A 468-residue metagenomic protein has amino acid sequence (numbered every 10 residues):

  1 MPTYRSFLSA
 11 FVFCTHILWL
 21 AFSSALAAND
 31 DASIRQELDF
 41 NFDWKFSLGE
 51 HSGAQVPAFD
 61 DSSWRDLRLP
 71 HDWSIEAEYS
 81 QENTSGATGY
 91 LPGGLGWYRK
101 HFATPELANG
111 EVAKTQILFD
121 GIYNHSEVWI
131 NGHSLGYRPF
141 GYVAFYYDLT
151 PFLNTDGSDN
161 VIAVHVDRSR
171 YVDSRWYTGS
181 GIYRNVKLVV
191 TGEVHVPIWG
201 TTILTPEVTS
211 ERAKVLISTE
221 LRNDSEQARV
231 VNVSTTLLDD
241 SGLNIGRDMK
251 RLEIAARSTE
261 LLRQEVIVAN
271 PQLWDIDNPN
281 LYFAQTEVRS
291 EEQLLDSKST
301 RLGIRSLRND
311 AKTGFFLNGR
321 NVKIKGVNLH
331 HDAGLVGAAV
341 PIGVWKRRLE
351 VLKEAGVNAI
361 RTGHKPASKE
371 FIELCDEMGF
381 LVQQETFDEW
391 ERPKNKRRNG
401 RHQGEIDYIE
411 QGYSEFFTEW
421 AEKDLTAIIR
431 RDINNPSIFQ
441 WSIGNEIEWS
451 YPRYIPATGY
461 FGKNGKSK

Functional and structural regions predicted by a protein language model:
S9-S23: Bacterial N-terminal signal peptides
A28-L118, S174-I182: Extended carbohydrate-recognition surfaces in non-catalytic/accessory domains of CAZymes and lectin-like proteins
L38, E50, G93-W199, S225 (+3 more regions): Accessory beta-strand-rich segments of carbohydrate-active enzymes
F46, F102-T104, S134, V166 (+5 more regions): Hydrophobic beta-strand positions in extracellular immunoglobulin-like domains
I130, R212-E253, E260-Q264: Beta-strand-rich binding/interaction modules
Y142-Y146, T150-P151, V172, S306-K468: Active-site mouth of glycoside hydrolases
L149-P151, R263-W274: Short, hydrophobic beta-strand segments
D167-S174, R289-L295, G319: Short acidic/polar inter-strand loop motif in beta-rich domains
